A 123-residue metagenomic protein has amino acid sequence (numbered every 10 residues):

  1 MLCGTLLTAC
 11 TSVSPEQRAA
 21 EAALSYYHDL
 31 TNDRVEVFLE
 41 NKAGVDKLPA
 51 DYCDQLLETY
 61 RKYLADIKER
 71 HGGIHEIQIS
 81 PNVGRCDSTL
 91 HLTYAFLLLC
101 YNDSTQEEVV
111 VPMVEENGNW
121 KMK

Functional and structural regions predicted by a protein language model:
M1-C10: Sec-dependent bacterial lipoprotein signal peptides
A9-N32: Short, low-complexity N-terminal intrinsically disordered segments enriched in polar/charged residues
C10, G73, K123: Functionally engaged cysteine thiol sites
E21, V35-T89: Short solvent-exposed beta->alpha transition segments
Y27-T31, E40-D46, Y94: N-terminal non-globular leader segments, chiefly Sec-dependent signal peptides
I79-K123: Exposed beta-sheet edge and beta->alpha loop/turn motif
